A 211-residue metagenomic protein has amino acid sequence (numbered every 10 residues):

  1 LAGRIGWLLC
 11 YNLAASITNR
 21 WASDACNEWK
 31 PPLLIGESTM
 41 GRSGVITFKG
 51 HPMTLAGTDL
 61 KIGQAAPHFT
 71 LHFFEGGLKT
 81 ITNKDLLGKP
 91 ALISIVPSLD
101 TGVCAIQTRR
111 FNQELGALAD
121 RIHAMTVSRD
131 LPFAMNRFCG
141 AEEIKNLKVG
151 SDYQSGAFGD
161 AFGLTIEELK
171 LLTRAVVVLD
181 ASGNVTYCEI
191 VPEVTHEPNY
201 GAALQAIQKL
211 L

Functional and structural regions predicted by a protein language model:
G3-G6, G36: Residue-identity detector for glycine
L8, A14-A15: Short amphipathic, helix-prone segments within low-complexity/disordered or flexible regions
T18-N19, A206: Extended rod-forming repeat segments used as scaffolds/tethers
C26-L211: Chalcogenol-based redox active-site neighborhoods
